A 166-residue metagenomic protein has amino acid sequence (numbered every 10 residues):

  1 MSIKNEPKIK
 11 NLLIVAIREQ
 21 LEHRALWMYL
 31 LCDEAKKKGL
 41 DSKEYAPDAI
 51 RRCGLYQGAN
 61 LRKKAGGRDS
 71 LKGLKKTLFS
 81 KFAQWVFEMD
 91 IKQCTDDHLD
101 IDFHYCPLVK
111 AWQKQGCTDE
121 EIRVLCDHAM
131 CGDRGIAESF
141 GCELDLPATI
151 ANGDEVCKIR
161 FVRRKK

Functional and structural regions predicted by a protein language model:
M1-D127, E143-V156, V162-K166: N-terminal accessory segment detector
V124-A137: A conserved amphipathic terminal alpha-helix motif
